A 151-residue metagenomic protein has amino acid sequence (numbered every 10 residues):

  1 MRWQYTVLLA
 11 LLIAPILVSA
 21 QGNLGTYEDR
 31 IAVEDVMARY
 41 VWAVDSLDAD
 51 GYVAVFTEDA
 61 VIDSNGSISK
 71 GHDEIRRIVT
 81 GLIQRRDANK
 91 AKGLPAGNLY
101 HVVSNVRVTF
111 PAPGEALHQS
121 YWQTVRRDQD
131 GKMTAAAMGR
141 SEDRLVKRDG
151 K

Functional and structural regions predicted by a protein language model:
M1-V7: Bacterial N-terminal signal peptides that target proteins for export
V7-I16: Bacterial N-terminal signal peptides
V18-S46, D50-E58, K70-D73: Short, low-complexity N-terminal intrinsically disordered segments enriched in polar/charged residues
Q21-N23, Y27, K92-K151: A beta-strand edge to alpha-helix "cap/lid" segment located at domain peripheries
W42, N65, G131, A135: Short, charged/polar micro-motifs that form catalytic or ligand-binding hotspots
A49-W122: A solvent-exposed, acidic/Ser-Thr-rich amphipathic alpha-helical stretch
